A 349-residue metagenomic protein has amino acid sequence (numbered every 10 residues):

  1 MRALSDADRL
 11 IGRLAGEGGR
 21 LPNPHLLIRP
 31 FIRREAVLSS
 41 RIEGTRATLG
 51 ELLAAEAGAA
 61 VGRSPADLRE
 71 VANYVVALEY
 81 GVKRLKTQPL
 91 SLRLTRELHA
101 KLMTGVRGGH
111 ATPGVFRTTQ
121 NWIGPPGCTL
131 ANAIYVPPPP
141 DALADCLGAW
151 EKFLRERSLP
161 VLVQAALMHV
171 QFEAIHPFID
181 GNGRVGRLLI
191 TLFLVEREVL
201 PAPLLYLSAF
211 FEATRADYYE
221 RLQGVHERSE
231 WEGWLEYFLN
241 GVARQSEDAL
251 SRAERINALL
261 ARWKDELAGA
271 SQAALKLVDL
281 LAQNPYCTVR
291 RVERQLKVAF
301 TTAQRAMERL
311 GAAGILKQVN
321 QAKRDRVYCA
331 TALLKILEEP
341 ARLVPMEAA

Functional and structural regions predicted by a protein language model:
M1-A349: FIC/Doc superfamily catalytic core
